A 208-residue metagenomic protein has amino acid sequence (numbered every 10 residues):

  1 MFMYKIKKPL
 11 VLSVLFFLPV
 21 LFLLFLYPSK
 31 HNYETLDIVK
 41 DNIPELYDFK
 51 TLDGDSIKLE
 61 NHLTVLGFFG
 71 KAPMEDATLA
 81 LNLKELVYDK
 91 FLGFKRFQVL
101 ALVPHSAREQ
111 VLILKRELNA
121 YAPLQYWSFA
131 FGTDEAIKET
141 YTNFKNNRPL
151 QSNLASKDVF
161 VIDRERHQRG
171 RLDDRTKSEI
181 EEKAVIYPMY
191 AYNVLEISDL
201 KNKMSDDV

Functional and structural regions predicted by a protein language model:
M1-K50: N-terminal targeting signals for export/organelle localization
S56-L83: Short active-site neighborhood of thiol/selenol oxidoreductases, capturing the structured segment around
K71-D76, H105-E109, Q168-R169, T176: Short acidic, S/G/P-rich loop/turn micro-motifs used as interaction or catalytic elements
A77-L86, R108-K115: Well-ordered, non-membrane alpha-helical segments in soluble/globular domains
L79-A101: Conserved helix-turn-beta segment immediately C-terminal to the redox Cys motif in thioredoxin-like folds
K95-E109, Q125-E135: Thiol-based oxidoreductase modules, predominantly thioredoxin-like and allied folds used for disulfide exchange
K115-S156: Short, internal strand/loop/helix patches that form the active-site neighborhood or redox-interaction surface
A155-V208: Thiol-/selenol-based redox modules, centered on thioredoxin-like and closely related oxidoreductase domains
